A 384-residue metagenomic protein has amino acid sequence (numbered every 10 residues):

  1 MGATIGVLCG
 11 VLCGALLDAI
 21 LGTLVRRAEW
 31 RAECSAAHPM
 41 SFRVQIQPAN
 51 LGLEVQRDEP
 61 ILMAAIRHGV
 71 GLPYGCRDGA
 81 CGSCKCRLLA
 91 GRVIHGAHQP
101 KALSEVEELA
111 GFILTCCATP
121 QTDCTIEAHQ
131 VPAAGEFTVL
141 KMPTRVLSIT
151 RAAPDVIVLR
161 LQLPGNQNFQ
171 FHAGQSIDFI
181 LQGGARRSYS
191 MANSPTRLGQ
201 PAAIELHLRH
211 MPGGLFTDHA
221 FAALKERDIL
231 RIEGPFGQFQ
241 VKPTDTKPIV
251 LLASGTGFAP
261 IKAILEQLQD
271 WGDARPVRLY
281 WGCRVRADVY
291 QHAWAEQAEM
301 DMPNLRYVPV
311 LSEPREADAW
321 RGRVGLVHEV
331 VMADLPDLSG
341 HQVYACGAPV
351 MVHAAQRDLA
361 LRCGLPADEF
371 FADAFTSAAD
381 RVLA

Functional and structural regions predicted by a protein language model:
L17-A118, C124, P276-A384: Reductase modules of NAD(P)H-dependent flavoproteins
L89-R92, H129-V131, Q182, P235: Short, surface-exposed secondary-structure boundary micro-motifs
I113-E136, D228-L230: Short, structured interface segments
T138-I229, K247, C283-V285, V310-P314: Ferredoxin-reductase
G174, G257, A348: Short, conserved phosphate/pyrophosphate- and ester-handling motifs at nucleotide-, phospho-/glycolipid
G234-D245: A short, basic/flexible loop-to-alpha-helix module at the beginning of a structural domain
